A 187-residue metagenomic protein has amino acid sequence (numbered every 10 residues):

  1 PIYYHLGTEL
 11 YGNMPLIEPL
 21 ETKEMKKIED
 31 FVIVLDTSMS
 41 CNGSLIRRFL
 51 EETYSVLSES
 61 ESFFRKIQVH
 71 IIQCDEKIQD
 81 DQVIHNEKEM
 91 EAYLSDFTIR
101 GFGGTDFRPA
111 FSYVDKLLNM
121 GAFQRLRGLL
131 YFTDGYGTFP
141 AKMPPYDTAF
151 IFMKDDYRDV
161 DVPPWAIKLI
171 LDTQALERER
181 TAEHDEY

Functional and structural regions predicted by a protein language model:
P1-F31, M39-S44: Acidic, polar low-complexity linker/tail segments
N13, P19, F31-L35, T53 (+1 more regions): Generic, low-specificity signal for short hydrophobic/alpha-helical stretches with a mild N-terminal bias, encompassing
K23-E24, L35-S38, Q68, Q174-Y187: Extended acidic, low-complexity intrinsically disordered regions
E24-E87, A110-V114, R125-T133, G137 (+1 more regions): Von Willebrand factor
D75-Q79, K88-L129, G135-Y187: Von Willebrand factor type A / integrin I
